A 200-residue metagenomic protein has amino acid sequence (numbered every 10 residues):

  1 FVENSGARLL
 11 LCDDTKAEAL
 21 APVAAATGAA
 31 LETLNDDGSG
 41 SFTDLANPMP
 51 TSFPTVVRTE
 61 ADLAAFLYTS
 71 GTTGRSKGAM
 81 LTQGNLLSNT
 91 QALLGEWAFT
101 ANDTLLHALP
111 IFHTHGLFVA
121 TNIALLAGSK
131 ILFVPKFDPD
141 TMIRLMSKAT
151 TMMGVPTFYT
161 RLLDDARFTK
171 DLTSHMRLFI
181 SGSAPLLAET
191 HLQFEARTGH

Functional and structural regions predicted by a protein language model:
L9, T15-E60: ANL superfamily adenylate-forming
C12-A19, L109, I131, P135-D138 (+1 more regions): Adenylate-forming
V23, I123-A124, F194: Hydrophobic/aromatic ligand-binding patch that stacks against planar heteroaromatic rings of cofactors or nucleotides
M49-Y68, R75, E96-T104, R197: Conserved pre-ATP/AMP-binding loop-to-beta segment of ANL
A64-Q91: Conserved AMP-binding A3 loop
L87-T104, F112-T151, D165-R167: Conserved AMP-binding/adenylation subdomain of ANL enzymes
